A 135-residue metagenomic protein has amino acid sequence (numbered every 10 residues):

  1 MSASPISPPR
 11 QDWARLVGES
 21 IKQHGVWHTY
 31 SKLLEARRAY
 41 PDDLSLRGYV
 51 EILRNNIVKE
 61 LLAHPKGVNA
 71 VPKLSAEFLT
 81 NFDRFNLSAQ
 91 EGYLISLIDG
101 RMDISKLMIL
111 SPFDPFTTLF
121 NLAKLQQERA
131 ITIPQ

Functional and structural regions predicted by a protein language model:
M1-E60, D83-Q135: Long, charge-rich, low-complexity alpha-helical segments
A63-G92: Short alpha-helical segments that sit at the start of domains
